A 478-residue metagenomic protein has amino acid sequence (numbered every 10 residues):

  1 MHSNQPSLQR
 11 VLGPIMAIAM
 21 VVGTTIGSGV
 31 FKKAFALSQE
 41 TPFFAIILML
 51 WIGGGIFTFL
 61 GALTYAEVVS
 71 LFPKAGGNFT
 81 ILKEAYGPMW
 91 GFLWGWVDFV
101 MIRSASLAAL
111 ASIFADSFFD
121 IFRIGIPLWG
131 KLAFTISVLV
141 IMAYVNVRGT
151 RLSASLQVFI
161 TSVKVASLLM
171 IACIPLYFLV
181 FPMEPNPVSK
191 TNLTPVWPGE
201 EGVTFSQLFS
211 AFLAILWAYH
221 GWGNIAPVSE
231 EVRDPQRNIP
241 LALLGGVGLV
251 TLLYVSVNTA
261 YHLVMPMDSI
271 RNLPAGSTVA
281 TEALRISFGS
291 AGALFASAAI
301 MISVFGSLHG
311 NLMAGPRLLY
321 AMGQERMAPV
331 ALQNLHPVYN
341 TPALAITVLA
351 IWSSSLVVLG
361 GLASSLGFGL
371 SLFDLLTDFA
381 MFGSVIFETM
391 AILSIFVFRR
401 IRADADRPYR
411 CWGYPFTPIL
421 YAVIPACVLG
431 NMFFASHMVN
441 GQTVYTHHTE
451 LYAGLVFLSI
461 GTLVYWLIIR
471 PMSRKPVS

Functional and structural regions predicted by a protein language model:
M1, F79-K83, A111-F134, S167-M170 (+4 more regions): Helix-loop-helix connectors at the membrane interface of multi-pass transporters/channels
M1-I46, T58-F59, L63, K74-A75 (+2 more regions): Membrane-interface "cap" regions at the ends of multi-pass membrane proteins
S3-L8, I47-L48, G125-G130, S162-S297: Helix-loop-helix junctions that connect adjacent transmembrane segments in multi-pass membrane transporters
A36-Q39, T58-L139, Y144-V147, L152 (+2 more regions): Hydrophobic transmembrane alpha-helices that form the core helical bundles of multi-pass secondary transporters
S38-I46, D116-K131, R151-I160, F295 (+3 more regions): Transmembrane helix-loop boundary segments of multi-pass membrane transporters
T80-I81, G87, D120-I124, V196-P198 (+2 more regions): TM-loop-TM module centered on a large, flexible mid-protein loop between adjacent transmembrane helices in multi-pass
G130-V188, H220, L243-V247, A380-M390 (+2 more regions): Membrane-interface loop-to-helix entry segments
L332-N340, V385-H437, Y445-E450: C-terminal membrane-solvent junction of multi-pass transporters and transport-like membrane proteins
